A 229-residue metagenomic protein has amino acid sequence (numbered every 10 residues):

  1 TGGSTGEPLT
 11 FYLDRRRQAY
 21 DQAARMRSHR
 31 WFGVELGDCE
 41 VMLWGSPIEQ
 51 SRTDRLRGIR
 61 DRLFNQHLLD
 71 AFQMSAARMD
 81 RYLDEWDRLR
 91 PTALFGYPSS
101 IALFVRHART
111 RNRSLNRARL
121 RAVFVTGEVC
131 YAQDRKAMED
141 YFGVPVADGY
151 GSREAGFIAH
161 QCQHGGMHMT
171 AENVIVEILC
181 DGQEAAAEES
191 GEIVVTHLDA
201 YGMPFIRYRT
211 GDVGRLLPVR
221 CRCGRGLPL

Functional and structural regions predicted by a protein language model:
T1-Y12: Conserved adenylation A10 loop of the ANL superfamily
G2-G3, A23-R30, V41-M42, L83-D87 (+2 more regions): A broadly conserved amphipathic alpha-helix scaffold signal in soluble, globular proteins
Y12-G33: Conserved structural elements of the adenylate-forming
L13-R15, G45, A71-F72: Active-site donor-binding loop signature of nucleotide-sugar glycosyltransferases
M26, G33-T53: Carboxylate/His-rich catalytic cores and anion/metal-binding grooves
Q50-F64: Extended acidic/charged loop-beta regions that coordinate divalent cations and stabilize anionic phosphate/carboxylate
D61-L229: Active-site glycine/GP-rich loop and adjacent strand/helix microenvironment that borders small-molecule binding pockets
